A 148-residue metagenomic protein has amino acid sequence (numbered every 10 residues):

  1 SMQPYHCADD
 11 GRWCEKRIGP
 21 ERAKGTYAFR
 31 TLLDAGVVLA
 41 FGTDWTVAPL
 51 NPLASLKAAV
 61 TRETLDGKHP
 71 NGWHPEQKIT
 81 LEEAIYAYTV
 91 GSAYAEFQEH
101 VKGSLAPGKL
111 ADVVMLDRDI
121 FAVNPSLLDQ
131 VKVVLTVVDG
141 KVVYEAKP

Functional and structural regions predicted by a protein language model:
M2-A122, S126, V131, L135-D139: His/Asp/Glu-enriched, well-ordered alpha-helical/loop segment that forms or immediately abuts the divalent-metal
